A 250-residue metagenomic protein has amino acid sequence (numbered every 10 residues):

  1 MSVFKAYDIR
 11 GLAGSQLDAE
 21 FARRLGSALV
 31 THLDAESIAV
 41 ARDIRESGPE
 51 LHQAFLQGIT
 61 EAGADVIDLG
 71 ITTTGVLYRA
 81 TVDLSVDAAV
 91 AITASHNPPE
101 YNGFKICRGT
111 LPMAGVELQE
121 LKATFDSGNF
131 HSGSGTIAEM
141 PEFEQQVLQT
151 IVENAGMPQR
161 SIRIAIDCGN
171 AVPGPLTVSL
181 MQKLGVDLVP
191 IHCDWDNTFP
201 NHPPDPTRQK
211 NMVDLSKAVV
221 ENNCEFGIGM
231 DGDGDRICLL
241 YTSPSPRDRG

Functional and structural regions predicted by a protein language model:
M1-Q57, E61-A62, E144-I162: An N-terminal, well-structured beta->alpha segment
M1-Y7, I67-G70, H131-F143: An N-terminal domain-start capping segment
K5, I164, F226-M230: Residue-level marker for buried hydrophobic side chains located in beta-strands that build the well-ordered beta-sheet
Y7, Q16-R24, E46, E50 (+10 more regions): Conserved active-site and cofactor/substrate-binding residues in soluble primary-metabolism enzymes
I38-Y101, K183-L239: N-terminal small/polar loop signature for handling phosphorylated ligands or for N-terminal nucleophile
A94, C168, P246: Residues immediately flanking
N102-C224: Gly/Ser/Thr-enriched, mixed-charge loops and adjacent short helices that form phosphate/oxyanion-binding elements
Y241-G250: Single conserved hydrophobic/aromatic residue that forms the stacking wall/gate of nucleotide- or nucleobase-binding
